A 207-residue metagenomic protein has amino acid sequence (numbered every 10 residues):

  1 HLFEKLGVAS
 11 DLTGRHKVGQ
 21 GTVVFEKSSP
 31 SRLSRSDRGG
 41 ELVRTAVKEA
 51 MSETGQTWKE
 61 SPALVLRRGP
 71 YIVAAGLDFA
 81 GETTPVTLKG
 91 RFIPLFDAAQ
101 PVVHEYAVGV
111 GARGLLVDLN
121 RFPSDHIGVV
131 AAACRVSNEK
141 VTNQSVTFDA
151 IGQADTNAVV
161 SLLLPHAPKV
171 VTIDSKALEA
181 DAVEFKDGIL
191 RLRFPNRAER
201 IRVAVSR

Functional and structural regions predicted by a protein language model:
H1-N143: A conserved amphipathic helix/loop scaffold that creates a polar/acidic microenvironment used either to coordinate
A74, F148, V171: Hydrophobic, well-ordered secondary-structure elements that form the walls of internal hydrophobic environments
D78-G90, I151-A167: Surface-exposed beta-strand/loop patches in extracellular or lumenal glycoproteins
K89-A98, L162-A177: Solvent-exposed beta-hairpin/edge-strand motifs
H104-Y106, S137, F148-A150, L190-F194: Beta-strand-rich interaction surfaces with strong enrichment in secreted/lumenal proteins
Y106-V110, A182-K186, R193-R197: Short proline/glycine- and polar residue-rich coil/turn motifs
S137-L162, R200: Beta-strand-rich recognition domains
I189-R207: Surface-exposed interaction regions enriched in Ser/Thr/Asp/Glu that occur as long low-complexity tracts or repetitive
